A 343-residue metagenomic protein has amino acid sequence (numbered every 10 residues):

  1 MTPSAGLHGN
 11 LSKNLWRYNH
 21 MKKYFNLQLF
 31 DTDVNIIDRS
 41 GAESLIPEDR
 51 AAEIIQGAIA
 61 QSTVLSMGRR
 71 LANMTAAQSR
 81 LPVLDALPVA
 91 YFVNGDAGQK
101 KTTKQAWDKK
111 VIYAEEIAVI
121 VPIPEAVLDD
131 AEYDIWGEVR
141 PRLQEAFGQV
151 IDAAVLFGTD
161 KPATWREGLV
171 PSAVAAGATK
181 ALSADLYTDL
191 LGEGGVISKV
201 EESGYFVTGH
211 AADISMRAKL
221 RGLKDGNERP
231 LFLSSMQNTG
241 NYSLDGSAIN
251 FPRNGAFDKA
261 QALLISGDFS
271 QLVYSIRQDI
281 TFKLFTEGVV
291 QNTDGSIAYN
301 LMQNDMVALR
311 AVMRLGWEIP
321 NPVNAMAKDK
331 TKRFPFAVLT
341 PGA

Functional and structural regions predicted by a protein language model:
M1-L29: Short, Lys/Arg-enriched N-terminal segments with co-localized hydrophobic residues within the first ~10-30 amino acids
K22-L45, A51, N300-A343: Protruding loop/beta-arch "assembly-hinge" segments enriched in small, turn-prone residues
T32-V119: Assembly/oligomerization interface modules of large self-assembling protein complexes
D49-T63, I135-I151, Q261-V290: Short, Φ-rich (hydrophobic/aromatic) sequence segments
T75, A173-V307, M313, A343: Extended oligomerization regions of viral-like shell subunits
L87-A90, A118, V127, Q149 (+4 more regions): Short loop/turn segments at secondary-structure transitions that flank enzyme active sites
G95-K100, I135-R140, G226-N227, V323-R333: Short intrinsically disordered coil segments
D108-V111, E116-V200, V338-A343: Alpha-helical scaffold segments that mediate packing/assembly in large oligomeric complexes
